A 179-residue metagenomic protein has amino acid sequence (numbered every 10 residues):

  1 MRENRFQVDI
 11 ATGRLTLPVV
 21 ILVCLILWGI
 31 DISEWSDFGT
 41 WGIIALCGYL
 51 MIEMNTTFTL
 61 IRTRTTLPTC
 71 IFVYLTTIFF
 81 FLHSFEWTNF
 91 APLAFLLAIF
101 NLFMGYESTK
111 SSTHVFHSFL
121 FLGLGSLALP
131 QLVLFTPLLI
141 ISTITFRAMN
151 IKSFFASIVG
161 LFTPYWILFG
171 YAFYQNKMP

Functional and structural regions predicted by a protein language model:
M1-V20, I61: N-terminal membrane topogenic signal
S33, I71-N89: Aromatic- and kink-enriched transmembrane "portal" helix at the membrane-lumen/periplasm boundary that abuts
T40, I44-G48, T88-I99, H117 (+2 more regions): Hydrophobic core segments of transmembrane alpha-helices in multi-pass, intramembrane catalytic enzymes
L46, T56-L75: Transmembrane-helix signature of polytopic, membrane-embedded enzymes that assemble or transfer cell-envelope glycans
T59, A98-T113: Membrane-interface transmembrane helices that cradle and orient dolichyl/undecaprenyl
V115-A128: Membrane-interface alpha helices of multi-pass inner-membrane proteins
F135-V159: Perimembrane helix-loop-helix junctions
A156-P179: Membrane-lumen/periplasm interface segments of specific transmembrane helices in polyprenyl phosphate-linked
